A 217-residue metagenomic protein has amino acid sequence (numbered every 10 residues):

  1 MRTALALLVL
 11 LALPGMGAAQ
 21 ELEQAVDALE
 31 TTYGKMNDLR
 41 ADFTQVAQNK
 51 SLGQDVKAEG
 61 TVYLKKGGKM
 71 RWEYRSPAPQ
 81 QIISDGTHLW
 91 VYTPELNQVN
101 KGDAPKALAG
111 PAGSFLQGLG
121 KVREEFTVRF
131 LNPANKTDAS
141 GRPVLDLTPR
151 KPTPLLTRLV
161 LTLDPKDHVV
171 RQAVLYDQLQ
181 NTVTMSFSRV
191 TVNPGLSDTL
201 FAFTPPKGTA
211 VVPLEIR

Functional and structural regions predicted by a protein language model:
M1-A4: Positively charged n-region of N-terminal signal peptides that target proteins for export
A6-L7, G17: Cleavable N-terminal signal peptides
G17-D55, P205-R217: N-terminal leader/targeting segments and the immediate start of mature chains
M36-D38, K57-E59, K65-G67, P77 (+6 more regions): Extracytoplasmic
T61-A112, V183-T184: An acidic-aromatic
N100, E124-E215: Gly/Pro-enriched, hydrophobic low-complexity segments that function as extracytoplasmic propeptides/linkers
